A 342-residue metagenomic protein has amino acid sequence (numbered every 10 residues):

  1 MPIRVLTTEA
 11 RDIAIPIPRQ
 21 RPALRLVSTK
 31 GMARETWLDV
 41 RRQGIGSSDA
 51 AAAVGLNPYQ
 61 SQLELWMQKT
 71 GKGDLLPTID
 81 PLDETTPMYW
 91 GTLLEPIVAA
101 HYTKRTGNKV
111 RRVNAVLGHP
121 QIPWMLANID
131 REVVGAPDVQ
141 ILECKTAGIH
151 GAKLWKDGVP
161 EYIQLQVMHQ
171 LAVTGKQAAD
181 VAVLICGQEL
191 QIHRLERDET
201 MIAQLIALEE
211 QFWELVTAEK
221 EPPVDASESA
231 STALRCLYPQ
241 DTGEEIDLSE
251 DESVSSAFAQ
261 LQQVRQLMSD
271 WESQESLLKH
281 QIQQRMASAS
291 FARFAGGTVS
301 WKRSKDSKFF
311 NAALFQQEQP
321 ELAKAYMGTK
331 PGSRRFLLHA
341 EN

Functional and structural regions predicted by a protein language model:
M1-N342: Accessory terminal regions of nucleic-acid processing enzymes
